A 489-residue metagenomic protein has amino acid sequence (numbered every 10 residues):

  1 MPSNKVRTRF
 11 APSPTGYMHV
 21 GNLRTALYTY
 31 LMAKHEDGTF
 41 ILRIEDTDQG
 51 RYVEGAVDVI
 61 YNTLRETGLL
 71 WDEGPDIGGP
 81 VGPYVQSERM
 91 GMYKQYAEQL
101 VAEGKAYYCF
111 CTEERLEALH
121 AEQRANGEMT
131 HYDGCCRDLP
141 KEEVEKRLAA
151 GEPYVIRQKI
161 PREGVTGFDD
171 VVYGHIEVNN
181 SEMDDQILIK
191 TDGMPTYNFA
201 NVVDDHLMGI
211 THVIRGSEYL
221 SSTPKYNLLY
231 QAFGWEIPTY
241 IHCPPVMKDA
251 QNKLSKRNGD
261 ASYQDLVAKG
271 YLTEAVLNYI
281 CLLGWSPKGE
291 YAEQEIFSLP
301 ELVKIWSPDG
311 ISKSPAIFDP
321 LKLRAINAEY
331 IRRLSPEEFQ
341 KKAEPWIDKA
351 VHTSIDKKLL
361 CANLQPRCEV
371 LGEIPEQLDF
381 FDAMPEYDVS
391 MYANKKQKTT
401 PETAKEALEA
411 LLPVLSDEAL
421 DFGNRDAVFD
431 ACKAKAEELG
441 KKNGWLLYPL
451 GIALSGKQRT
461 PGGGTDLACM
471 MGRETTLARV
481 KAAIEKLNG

Functional and structural regions predicted by a protein language model:
P2-A125, S222-W235, A275: N-terminal Rossmann-like or analogous alpha/beta NTP/dinucleotide-binding catalytic cores that position adenine
M18-V20, L266-E274, K313-D319, H352-L360 (+1 more regions): Structural motif
T29, I60, L100, G104 (+8 more regions): Residue-level signal for inorganic ion chemistry
K34-D46, F199-H212, F233-M247, P461-D466 (+1 more regions): Glycine-rich phosphate/pyrophosphate-binding loops and their adjacent beta-strand/loop elements at enzyme active sites
P83-S87, F110, I189-K190, M208-Y219 (+5 more regions): Conserved phosphate-binding loops in nucleotide/dinucleotide-binding enzymes
A102, Y107-H242, K248-L254, S262: Active-site cores that bind ATP or allylic diphosphates and position pyrophosphate for catalysis
P336-L439: Small-residue-rich helix-loop
D426-N488: Charged substrate- and nucleic-acid-binding regions of tRNA-handling and nucleotidyl-transfer enzymes, centered on
